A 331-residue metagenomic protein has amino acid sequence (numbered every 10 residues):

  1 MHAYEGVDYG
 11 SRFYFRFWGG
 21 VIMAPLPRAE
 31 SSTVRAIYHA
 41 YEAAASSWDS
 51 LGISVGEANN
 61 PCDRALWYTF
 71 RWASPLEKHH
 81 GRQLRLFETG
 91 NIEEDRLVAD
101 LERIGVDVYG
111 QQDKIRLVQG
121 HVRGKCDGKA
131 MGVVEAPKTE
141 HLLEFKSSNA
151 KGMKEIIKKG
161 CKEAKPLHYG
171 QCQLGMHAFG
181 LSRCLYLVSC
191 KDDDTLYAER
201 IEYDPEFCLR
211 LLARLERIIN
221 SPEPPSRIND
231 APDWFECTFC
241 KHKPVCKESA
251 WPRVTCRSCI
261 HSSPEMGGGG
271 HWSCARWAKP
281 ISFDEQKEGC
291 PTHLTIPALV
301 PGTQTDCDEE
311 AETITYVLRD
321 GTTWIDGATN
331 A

Functional and structural regions predicted by a protein language model:
M1, L97, L101, G105 (+3 more regions): Hydrophobic, Leu/Ile/Phe/Ala-enriched alpha-helical segments that form helix-helix packing faces
H2, D8-L142, N149-K151, C307: Metal-dependent nuclease catalytic cores that hydrolyze phosphodiester bonds in DNA/RNA, characterized by
R16, N59-P61, A136, D230-D233 (+2 more regions): A generic structural signal for short, non-catalytic loop/turn and secondary-structure boundary residues
R28, E155, K162-Y169, L174 (+3 more regions): Metal-dependent nuclease catalytic regions and adjoining charged, substrate-binding loops involved in nucleic-acid end
W48-D49, H79, Q83, G110 (+4 more regions): Generic, low-specificity signal for short hydrophobic/alpha-helical stretches with a mild N-terminal bias, encompassing
Q83, F87, C161-P166: Short, charged/polar micro-motifs that form catalytic or ligand-binding hotspots
L143-K162: Short beta-strand-loop-alpha-helix junction that forms the active-site gateway of nucleic-acid-processing nucleases
